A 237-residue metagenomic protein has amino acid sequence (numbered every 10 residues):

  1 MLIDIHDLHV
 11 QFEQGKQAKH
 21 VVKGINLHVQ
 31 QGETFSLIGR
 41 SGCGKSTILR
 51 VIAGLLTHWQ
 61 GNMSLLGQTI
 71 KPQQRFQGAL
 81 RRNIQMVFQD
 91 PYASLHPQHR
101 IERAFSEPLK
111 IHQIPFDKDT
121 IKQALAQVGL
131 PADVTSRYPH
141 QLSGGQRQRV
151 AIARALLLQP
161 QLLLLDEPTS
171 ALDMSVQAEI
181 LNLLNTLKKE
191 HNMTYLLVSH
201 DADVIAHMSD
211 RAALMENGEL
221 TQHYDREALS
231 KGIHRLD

Functional and structural regions predicted by a protein language model:
E13, N62-A79, N182: ABC ATPase NBD Q-loop/coupling interface
A53: Helix-to-loop junction immediately C-terminal to a conserved catalytic motif
T69-Q85, I111, L229-G232: ABC ATPase NBD coupling module
K118-D133: Conserved ABC ATPase "signature" region
Y138-L142, Q146: Conserved ABC ATPase signature
L157-Q161: A short, proline-enriched helix->beta-strand linker immediately N-terminal to the Walker B motif in ABC-type P-loop
